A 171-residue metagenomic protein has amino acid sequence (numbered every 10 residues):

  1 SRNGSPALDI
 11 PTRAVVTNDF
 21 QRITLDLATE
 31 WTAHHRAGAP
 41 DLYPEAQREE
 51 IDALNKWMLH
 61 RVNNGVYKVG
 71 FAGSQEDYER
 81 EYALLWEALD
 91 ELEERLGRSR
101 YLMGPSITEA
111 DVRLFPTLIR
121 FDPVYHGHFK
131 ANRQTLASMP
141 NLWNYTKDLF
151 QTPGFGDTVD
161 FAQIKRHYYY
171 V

Functional and structural regions predicted by a protein language model:
S1-V171: C-terminal alpha-helical interaction module
